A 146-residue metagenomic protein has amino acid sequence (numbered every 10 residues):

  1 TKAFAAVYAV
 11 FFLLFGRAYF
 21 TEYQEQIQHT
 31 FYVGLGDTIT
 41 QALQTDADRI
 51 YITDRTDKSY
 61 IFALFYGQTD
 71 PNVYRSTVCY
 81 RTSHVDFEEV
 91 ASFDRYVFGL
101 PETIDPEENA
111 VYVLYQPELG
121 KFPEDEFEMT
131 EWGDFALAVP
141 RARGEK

Functional and structural regions predicted by a protein language model:
F4-Q44, R55-F65, P71, R75-F98: Membrane-proximal, lumen/periplasm-facing interface regions of secretory-pathway glyco- and lipid-modifying enzymes
D46-R49, E107-N109: A general structural motif
R49-D54, V113: Periplasmic-binding protein-like
T77-K146: Aromatic/acidic, Gly/Pro-rich catalytic loop(s) in extracytoplasmic/lumenal soluble domains of multi-pass membrane
